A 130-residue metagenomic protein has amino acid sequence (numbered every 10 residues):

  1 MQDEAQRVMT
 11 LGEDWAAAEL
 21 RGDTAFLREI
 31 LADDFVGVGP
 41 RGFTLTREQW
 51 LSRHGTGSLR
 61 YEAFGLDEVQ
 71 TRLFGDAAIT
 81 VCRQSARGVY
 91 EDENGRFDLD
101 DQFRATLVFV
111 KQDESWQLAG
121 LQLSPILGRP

Functional and structural regions predicted by a protein language model:
M1-E29, V36-P130: A beta-strand edge to alpha-helix "cap/lid" segment located at domain peripheries
